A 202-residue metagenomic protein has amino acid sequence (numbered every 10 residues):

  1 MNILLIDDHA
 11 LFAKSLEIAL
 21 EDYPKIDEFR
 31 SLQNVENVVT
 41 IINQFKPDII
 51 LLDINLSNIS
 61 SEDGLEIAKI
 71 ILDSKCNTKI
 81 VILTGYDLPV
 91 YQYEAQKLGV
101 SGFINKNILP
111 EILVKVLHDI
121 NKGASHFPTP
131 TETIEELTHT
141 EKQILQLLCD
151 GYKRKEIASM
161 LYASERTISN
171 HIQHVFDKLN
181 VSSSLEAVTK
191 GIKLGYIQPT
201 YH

Functional and structural regions predicted by a protein language model:
M1-T129: N-terminal regulatory/sensing modules of transcriptional regulators
E62, G151-Y152, S182: Residue-level signal for the short linker/turn that defines the boundary of a DNA-recognition helix
I70, M160-L161, K178: Residues within the alpha-helical elements of helix-turn-helix
V116, M160, H171-H174: Residues within the DNA-recognition helix of helix-turn-helix
L117, L148, G191: Hydrophobic "lid"/C-terminal helical patch of Rossmann-like NAD(P)-dependent dehydrogenase/epimerase domains
E132-T167, Y201: Helix-turn-helix DNA-binding segment
D177-H202: Basic, Lys/Arg-enriched C-terminal extension of HTH/homeodomain DNA-binding domains
